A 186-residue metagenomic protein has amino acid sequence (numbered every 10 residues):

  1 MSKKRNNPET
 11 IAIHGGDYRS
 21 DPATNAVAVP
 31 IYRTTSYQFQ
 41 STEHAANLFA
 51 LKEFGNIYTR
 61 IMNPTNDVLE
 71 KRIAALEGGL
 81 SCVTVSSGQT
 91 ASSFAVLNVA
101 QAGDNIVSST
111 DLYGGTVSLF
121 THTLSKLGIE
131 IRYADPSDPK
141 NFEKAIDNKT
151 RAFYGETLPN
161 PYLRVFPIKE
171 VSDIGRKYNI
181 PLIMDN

Functional and structural regions predicted by a protein language model:
S2-N63, K71: N-terminal "arm"/small-domain region of PLP-dependent enzymes with the aminotransferase-like
N25, I73, A91, I106 (+3 more regions): Buried hydrophobic positions in well-ordered alpha/beta secondary-structure cores of metabolic enzymes
S41-T90, G115-H122: Conserved N-terminal alpha-helix of the aminotransferase class I/II PLP-enzyme fold
N98-T116, A134-D135: Conserved PLP-anchoring active-site segment centered on the Schiff-base-forming lysine
Y113-G114, P139-K140, L158-L163: Short, small-residue-enriched loops and turns at beta-alpha junctions that line or gate enzyme active sites
I146-F153: Short acidic/histidine-rich motifs immediately flanking catalytic phosphotransfer sites in two-component signaling
L158-P181: Active-site core of PLP-dependent enzymes with the aminotransferase class I/II
